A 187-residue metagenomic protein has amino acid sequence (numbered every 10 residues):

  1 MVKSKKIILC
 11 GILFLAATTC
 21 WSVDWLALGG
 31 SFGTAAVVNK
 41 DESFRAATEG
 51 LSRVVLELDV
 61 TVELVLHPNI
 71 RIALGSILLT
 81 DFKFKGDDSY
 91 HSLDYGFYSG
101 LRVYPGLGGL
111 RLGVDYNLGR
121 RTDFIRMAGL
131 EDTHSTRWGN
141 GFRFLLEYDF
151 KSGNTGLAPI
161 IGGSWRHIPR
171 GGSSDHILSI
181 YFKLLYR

Functional and structural regions predicted by a protein language model:
M1-W25: Cleavable N-terminal export/targeting peptides
W21-L79, K83, D175-S179, K183-R187: Short glycine/proline- and aromatic-enriched beta-strand/turn motifs that initiate or cap beta-hairpins
V23-L26, V65-N69, Y104-L110, G119 (+2 more regions): Outer-membrane beta-barrel channels and translocator barrels
L28-F32, L74-S76, S99, L112-V114 (+3 more regions): Membrane-embedded beta-strand positions of outer-membrane beta-barrel proteins
N39-D41, A46-T48, D132-H134, W138-R187: Predominantly the C-terminal beta-signal and adjacent terminal strand-loop region of outer-membrane beta-barrel
R53-E57, D94-Y98, G139-R143, I177-S179: Transmembrane beta-barrel architecture of outer-membrane proteins
A73-S99: Surface-exposed loop and membrane-interface regions of Gram-negative outer-membrane beta-barrel proteins
G113-S135, F150, G156: Outer-membrane beta-barrel translocator/channel fold
